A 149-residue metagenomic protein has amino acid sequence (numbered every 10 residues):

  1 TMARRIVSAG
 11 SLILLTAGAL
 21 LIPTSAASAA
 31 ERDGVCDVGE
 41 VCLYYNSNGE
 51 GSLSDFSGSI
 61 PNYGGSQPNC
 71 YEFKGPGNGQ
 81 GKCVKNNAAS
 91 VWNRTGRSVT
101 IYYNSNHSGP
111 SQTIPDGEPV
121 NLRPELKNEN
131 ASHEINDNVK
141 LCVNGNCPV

Functional and structural regions predicted by a protein language model:
A3-I13, A17-V149: Compact beta-sheet-dominated domain cores in extracellular/mature segments
